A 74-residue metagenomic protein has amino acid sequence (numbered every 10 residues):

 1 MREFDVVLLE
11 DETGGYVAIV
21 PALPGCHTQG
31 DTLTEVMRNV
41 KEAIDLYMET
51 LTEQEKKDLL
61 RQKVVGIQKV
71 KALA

Functional and structural regions predicted by a protein language model:
M1-D5, R38-A74: Short, charged, surface-exposed hinge/linker loops at domain edges that act as mobile lids or interdomain connectors
L8-V20: Short aromatic-glycine-(Arg/Gly/Cys) micro-motifs in beta-strand/loop hairpins
V20, G30, M48: Short, flexible helix/strand-to-coil boundary loops that buttress conserved ligand/catalytic motifs in alpha/beta
P24-T34: A short, exposed loop/beta-hairpin motif centered on an aromatic-Gly-Thr core
